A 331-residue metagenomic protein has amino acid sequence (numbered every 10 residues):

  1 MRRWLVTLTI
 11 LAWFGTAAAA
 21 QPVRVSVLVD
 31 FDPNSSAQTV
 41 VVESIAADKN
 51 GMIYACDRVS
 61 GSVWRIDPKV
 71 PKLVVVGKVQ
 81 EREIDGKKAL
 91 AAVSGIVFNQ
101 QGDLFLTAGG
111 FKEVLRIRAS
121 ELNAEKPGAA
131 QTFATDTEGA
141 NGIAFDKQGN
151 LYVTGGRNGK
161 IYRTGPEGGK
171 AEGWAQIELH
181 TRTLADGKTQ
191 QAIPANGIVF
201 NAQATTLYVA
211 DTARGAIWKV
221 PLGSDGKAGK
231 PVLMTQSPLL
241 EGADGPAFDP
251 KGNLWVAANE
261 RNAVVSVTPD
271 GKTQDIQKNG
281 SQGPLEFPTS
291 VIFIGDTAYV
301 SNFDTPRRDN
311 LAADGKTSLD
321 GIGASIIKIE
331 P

Functional and structural regions predicted by a protein language model:
V6-T16: Bacterial N-terminal signal peptides
A20-Q38: A short helix->beta-strand "capping" segment at the edge of beta-propeller domains
V25-D30, L73-E81, E125-T135, E172-L179 (+2 more regions): Beta-propeller fold detector
N34-M52, R82-L104, A134-Y152, R157-N158 (+4 more regions): Beta-rich, blade/repeat-based domains predominating in secreted/periplasmic proteins but also intracellular
R58, G109-G110, G156-R157, P166 (+4 more regions): Short loop/turn segments immediately following the C-termini of beta-strands
G61-W64, K112-L115, G159-Y162, G215-I217 (+3 more regions): Structural signal for beta-propeller blades
D67-P71, R118-N123, G165-G169, P221-G226 (+2 more regions): Short loop/turn segments that connect beta-strands within beta-propeller blades
I292-P331: Blade-level signature of beta-propeller repeat domains, shared across WD40, Kelch, NHL, RCC1 and BNR/Asp-box propellers
